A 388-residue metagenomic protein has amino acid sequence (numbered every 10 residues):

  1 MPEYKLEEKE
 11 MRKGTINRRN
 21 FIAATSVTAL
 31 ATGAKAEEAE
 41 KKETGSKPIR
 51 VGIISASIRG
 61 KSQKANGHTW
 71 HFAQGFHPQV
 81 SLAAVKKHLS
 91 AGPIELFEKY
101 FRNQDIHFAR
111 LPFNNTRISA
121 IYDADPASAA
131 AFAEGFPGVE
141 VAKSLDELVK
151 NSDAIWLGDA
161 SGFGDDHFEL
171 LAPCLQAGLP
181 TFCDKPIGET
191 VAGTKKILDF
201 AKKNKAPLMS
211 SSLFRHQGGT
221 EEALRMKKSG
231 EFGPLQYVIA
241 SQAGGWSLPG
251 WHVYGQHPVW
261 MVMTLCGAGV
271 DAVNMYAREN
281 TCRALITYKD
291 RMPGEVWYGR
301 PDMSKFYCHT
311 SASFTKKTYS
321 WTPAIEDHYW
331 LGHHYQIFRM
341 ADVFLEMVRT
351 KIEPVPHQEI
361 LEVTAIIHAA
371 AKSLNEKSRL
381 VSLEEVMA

Functional and structural regions predicted by a protein language model:
E10-T28: N-terminal secretory signal peptides and thylakoid transit peptides that target proteins across membranes
A36-A131, L345: N-terminal Rossmann-like dinucleotide-binding module
H107, L111, E140-N151: Short acidic low-complexity segments
A124, A324-A388: C-terminal helical cap and adjacent loop that interface with cofactors, partners, or active-site loops
D153-A154, S161-S212: Beta-strand-loop-alpha-helix segment that lines the small-molecule cofactor/substrate pocket of alpha/beta enzymes
I187-L248: A contiguous active-site-proximal alpha/beta segment in oxidoreductase catalytic domains
I239-K305, Q358-A365: Rossmann-like dinucleotide-binding domain that binds NAD(P)(H)
C282-M340: C-terminal substrate-binding/catalytic lobe of Rossmann-fold NAD(P)-dependent oxidoreductases
